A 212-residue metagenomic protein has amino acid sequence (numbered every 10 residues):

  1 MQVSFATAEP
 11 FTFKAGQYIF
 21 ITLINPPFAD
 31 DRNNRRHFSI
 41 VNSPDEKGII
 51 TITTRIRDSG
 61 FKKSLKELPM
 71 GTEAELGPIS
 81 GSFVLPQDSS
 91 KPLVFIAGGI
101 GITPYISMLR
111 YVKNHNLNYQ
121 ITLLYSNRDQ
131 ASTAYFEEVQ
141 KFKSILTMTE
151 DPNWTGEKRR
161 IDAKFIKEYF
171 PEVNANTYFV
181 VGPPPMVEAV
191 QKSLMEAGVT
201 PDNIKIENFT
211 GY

Functional and structural regions predicted by a protein language model:
M1-T72, N127-D129, T149: Ferredoxin-reductase
G48, R57-Y212: FNR/FR-type flavoprotein reductase catalytic core
